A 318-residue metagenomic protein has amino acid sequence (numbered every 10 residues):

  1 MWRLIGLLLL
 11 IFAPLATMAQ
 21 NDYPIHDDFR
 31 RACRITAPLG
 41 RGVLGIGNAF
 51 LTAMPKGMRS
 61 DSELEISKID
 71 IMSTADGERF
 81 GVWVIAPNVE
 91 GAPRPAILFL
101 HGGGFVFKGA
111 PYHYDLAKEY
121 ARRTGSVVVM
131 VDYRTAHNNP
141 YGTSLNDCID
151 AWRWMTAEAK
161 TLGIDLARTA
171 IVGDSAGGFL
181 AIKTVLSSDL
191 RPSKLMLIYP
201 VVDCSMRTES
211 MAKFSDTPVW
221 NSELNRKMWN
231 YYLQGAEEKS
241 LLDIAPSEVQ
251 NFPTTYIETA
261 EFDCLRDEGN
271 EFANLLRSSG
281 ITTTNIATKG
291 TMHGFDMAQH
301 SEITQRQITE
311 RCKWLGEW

Functional and structural regions predicted by a protein language model:
W2-L7: Sec-dependent signal peptide recognition, specifically the positively charged N-region followed immediately by
L9-T17: Hydrophobic h-region of N-terminal signal peptides that target proteins for export in Gram-negative bacteria
Y23-M58, E65-W318: Alpha/beta-hydrolase superfamily serine-hydrolase fold, recognizing
